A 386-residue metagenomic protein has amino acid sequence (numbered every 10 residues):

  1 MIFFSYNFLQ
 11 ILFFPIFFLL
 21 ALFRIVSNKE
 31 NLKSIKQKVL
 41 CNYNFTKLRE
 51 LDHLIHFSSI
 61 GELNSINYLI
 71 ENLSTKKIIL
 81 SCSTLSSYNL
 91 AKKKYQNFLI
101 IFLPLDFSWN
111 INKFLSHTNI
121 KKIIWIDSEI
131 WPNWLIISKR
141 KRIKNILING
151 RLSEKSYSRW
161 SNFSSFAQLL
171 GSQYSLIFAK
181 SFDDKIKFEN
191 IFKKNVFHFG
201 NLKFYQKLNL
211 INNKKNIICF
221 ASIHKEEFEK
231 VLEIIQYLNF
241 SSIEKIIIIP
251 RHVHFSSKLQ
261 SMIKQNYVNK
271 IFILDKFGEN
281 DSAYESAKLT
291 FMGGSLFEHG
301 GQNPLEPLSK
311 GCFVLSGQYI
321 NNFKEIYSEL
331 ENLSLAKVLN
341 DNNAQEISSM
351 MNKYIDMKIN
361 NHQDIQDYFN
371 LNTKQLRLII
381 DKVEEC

Functional and structural regions predicted by a protein language model:
M1-Q37: A transmembrane-helix-recognition feature enriched in membrane-embedded lipid enzymes and envelope glyco-/phospholipid
I25-V26, S34-I211, I223-E226, L238 (+1 more regions): Active-site and donor-binding regions of nucleotide-sugar-utilizing enzymes
A91, Y95-I100, S257-K276: Nucleotide-activated donor-binding/catalytic signature segment of Leloir-type glycosyltransferases, i.e., the conserved
I100-L103, A179, L274-D275, A336-N343: Short acidic-hydrophobic, aromatic-tinged amphipathic segments that line or gate anion-handling sites
T118-K122, V268-H299: Acidic donor-binding loop of glycosyltransferase active sites
Y174, E285-I355, Q366: Catalytic binding pocket for nucleotide-activated donors in carbohydrate/polymer assembly enzymes
M357-L371: A short, well-ordered alpha-helix in the C-terminal region of glycosyltransferases
Y368-C386: C-terminal alpha-helical cap of glycosyltransferases
